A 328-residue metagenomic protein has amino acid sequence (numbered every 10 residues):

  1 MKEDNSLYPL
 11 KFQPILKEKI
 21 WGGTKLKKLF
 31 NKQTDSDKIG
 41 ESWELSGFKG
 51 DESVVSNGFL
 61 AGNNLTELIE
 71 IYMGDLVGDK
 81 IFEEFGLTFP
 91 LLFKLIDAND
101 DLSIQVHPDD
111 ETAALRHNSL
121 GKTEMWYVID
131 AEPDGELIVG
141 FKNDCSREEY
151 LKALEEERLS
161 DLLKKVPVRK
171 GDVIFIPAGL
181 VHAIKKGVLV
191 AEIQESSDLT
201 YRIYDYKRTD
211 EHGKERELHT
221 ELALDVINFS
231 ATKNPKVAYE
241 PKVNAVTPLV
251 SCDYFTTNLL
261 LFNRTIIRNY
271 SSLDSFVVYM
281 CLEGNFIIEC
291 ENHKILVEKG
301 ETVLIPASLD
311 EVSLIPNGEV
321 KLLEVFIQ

Functional and structural regions predicted by a protein language model:
M1-C145, D205-K233, T257: Transition-metal
G86-T88, I96-D101, D110, A131-D134 (+2 more regions): Ligand-binding loop in jelly-roll beta-barrel domains
F93, L102, E124-Y127, K165-V166 (+4 more regions): His/acidic/aromatic-lined binding-pocket segments of jelly-roll/cupin-type domains and related regulatory beta-sandwich
K152-L159, E283-I287: Short, structured beta-strand/loop micro-motifs enriched in basic residues and often containing a Trp
E156-L162, V173-F175, L180-T232: An exposed, glycine/acidic-rich loop-and-rim segment of catalytic or binding clefts
L163-F175, E291-S308: Short acidic-glycine-tyrosine-enriched beta hairpin
Y201-L273: C-terminal amphipathic alpha-helical segment
I267-R268, G284-E289, T302: Short beta-strand segments in beta-sandwich/barrel cores
